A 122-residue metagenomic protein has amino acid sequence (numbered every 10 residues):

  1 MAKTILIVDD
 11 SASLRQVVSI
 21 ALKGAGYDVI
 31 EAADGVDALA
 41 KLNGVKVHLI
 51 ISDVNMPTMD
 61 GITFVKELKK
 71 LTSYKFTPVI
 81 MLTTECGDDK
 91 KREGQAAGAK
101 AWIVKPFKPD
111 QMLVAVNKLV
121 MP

Functional and structural regions predicted by a protein language model:
Q16-G24: Charged docking surfaces used in two-component/phosphorelay signaling
G26-A33, K41: Short hydrophobic/Thr-rich beta-strand motif most characteristic of the beta2 strand and flanking loop of CheY-like
V45-I51: Active-site beta3 strand of CheY-like receiver
D53, T83: Active-site residues of response regulator receiver
M56: Receiver (REC) domain active-site loop signature in two-component systems and cognate sites in sensor histidine kinases
K100: Short, glycine/charged-rich "phosphate-handling" switch motifs in NTP-dependent and phosphotransfer domains
F107-V116: C-terminal output helix
